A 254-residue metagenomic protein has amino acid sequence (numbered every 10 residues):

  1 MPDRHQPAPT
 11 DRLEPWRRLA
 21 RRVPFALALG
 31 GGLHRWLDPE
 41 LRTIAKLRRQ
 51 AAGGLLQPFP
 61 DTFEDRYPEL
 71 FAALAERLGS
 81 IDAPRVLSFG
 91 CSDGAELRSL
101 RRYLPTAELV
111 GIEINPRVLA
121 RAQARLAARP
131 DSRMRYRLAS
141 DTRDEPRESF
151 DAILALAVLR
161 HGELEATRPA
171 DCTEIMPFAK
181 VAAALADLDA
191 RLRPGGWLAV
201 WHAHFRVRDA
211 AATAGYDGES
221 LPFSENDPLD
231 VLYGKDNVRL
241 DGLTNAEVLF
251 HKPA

Functional and structural regions predicted by a protein language model:
R42-I81: Class I SAM-dependent methyltransferase Rossmann-like catalytic core, especially the SAM/SAH-binding loop
D82-D93: Conserved class I S-adenosyl-L-methionine
D93-T106: Conserved SAM-binding loop of SAM-dependent methyltransferases across substrates and taxa, primarily the Class I
N115: Conserved SAM/SAH-binding beta-strand->alpha-helix loop
A122-Q123: Conserved SAM-binding loop
R129-D141: Conserved SAM-binding strand-loop segment of SAM-dependent methyltransferases
T142-A157: A short acidic, Gly/Pro-enriched loop at the edge of an enzyme's catalytic core that lines a small-molecule cofactor
P169-P194: A short glycine-rich, Lys/Arg-flanked "PGG" loop and its adjoining helix->strand segment in the class I
